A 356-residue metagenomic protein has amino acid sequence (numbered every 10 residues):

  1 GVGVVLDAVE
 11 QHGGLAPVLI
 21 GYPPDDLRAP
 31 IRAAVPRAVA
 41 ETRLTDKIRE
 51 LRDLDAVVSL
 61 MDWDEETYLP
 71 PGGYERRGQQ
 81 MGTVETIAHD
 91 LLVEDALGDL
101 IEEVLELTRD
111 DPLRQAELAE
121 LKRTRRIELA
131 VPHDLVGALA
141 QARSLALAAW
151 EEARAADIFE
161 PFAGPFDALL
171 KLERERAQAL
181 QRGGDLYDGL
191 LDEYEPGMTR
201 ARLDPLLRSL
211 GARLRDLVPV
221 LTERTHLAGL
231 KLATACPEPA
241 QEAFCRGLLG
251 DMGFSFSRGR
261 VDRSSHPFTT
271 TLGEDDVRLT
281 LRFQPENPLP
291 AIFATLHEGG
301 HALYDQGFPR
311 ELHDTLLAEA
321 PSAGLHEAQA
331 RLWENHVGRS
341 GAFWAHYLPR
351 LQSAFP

Functional and structural regions predicted by a protein language model:
G3, A8, A16-P17: Short linear motifs in low-complexity or flexible loops
A8-G13, P23-L27: Alpha-helix boundary/capping motif
V18-Y22: Periodic, rod-like helical contexts
P36-P196: A well-structured
L139-P290: Contiguous, non-catalytic segments that form substrate-binding/exosite surfaces or channel walls
C245, A294, F308-A318: An N-terminal structural lobe/cap that precedes and organizes the functional/catalytic core across diverse proteins
P290-Q306, E327-R331: Active-site recognition of the HExxH zinc-binding catalytic motif
E319-P356: A conserved active-site cap/scaffold subdomain adjacent to cofactor or substrate pockets
